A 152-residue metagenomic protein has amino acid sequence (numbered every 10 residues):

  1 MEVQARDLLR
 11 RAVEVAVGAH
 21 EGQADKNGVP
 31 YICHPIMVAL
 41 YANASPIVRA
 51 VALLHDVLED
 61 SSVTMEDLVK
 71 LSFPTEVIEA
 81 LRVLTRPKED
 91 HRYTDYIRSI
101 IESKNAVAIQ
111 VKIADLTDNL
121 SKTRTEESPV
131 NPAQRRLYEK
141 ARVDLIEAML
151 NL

Functional and structural regions predicted by a protein language model:
M1-L152: Active-site helical microenvironments for divalent-metal-assisted chemistry
